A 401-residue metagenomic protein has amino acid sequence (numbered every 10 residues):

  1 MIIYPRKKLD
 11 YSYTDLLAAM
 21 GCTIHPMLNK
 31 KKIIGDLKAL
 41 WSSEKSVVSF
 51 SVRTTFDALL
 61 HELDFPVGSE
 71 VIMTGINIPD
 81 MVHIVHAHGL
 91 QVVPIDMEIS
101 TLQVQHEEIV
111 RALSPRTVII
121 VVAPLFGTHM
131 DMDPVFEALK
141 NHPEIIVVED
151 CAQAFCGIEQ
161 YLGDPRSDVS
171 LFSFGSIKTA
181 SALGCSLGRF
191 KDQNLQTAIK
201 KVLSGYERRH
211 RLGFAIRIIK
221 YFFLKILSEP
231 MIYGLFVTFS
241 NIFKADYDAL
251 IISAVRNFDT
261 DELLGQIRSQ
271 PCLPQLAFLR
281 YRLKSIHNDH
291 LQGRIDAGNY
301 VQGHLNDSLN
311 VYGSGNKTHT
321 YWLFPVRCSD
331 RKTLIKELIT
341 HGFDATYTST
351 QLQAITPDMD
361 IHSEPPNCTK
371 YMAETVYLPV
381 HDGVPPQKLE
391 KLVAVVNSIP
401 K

Functional and structural regions predicted by a protein language model:
M1-D36: Glycine-rich phosphate-binding segment of PLP-dependent enzymes
R6-K8, I34-G35, L40-V47, V121-A123 (+2 more regions): PLP-dependent aminotransferase class I/II
G35, H61-H142, I146-I158: PLP-dependent aminotransferase-like
D36-A58, M73-I76: Short loop-beta-helix segment that forms the pyridoxal 5′-phosphate
T55, V71, G89, I120 (+8 more regions): Generic structural signal for small/hydrophobic residues in well-ordered secondary structure, especially within
D57, H106-S114, D133, P386 (+1 more regions): Amphipathic, non-transmembrane alpha-helical secondary structure
I146-V148, V169, T375-Y377: Structural preference for beta-strand elements that scaffold enzyme active sites
E149-A182, L187: Conserved active-site segment immediately N-terminal to the catalytic lysine that forms the internal aldimine
